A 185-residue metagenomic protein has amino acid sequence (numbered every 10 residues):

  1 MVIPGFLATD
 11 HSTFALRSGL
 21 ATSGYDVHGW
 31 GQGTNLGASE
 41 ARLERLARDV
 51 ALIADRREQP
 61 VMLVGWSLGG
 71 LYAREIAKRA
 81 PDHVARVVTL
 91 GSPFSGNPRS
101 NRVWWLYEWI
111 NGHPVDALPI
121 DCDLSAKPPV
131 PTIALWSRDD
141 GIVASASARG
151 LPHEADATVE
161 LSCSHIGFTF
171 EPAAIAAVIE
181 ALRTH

Functional and structural regions predicted by a protein language model:
M1-H11, A15, A21-Q32, G37-V130 (+1 more regions): Serine-dependent carboxylesterase/thioesterase catalytic core of lipase-like alpha/beta-hydrolase/SGNH enzymes
W30-Q32, T158-S164: Short glycine-rich catalytic loops that host catalytic nucleophiles or stabilize transition states across multiple
S39, S164-P172: Catalytic histidine-centered segment of alpha/beta-hydrolase-like enzymes
L43, F170-L182: Post-His helix in hydrolase/transferase enzymes
D49, I53, A177-H185: C-terminal alpha-helix
I133-G141, L161-C163: Conserved strand-to-loop "acid loop" that flanks and positions the catalytic carboxylate
G141-S147: Conserved alpha/beta-hydrolase "acid-adjacent" motif
A148-L161: Active-site regions of enzymes building and remodeling cell-envelope glycoconjugates
